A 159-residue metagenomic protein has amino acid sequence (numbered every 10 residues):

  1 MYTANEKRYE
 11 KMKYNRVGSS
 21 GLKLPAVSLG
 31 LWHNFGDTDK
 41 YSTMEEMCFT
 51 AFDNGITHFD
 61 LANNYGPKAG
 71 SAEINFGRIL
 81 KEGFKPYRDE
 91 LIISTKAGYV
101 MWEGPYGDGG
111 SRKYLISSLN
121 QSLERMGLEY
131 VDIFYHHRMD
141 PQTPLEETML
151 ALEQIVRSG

Functional and structural regions predicted by a protein language model:
M1-L91, R157: N-terminal binding-site loop/beta-alpha segment at the start of enzyme catalytic domains that lines or forms
G18-G36, S94-G107, Y130, Y135: N-terminal small/glycine-rich loop or linker at the start of catalytic domains across soluble metabolic enzymes
T57, L61, T95, T143 (+1 more regions): Ser/Thr-centric signal marking residues that sit in or immediately flank functional binding/regulatory motifs
A72-F76, D89, I93, S111 (+2 more regions): Generic hydrophobic, aliphatic-rich segments that mediate packing or membrane embedding
V100-G159: Glycine/proline-rich, positively charged, aromatic-decorated active-site loop/lid region on the catalytic face
